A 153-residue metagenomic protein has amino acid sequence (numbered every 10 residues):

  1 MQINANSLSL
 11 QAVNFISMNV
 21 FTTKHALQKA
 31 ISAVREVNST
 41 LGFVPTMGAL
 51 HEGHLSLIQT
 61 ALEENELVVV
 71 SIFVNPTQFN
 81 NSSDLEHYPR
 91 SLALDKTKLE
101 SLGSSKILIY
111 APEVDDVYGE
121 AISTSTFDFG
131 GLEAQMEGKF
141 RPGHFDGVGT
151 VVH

Functional and structural regions predicted by a protein language model:
N14-H153: Nucleotidyltransferase catalytic core that binds NTPs
